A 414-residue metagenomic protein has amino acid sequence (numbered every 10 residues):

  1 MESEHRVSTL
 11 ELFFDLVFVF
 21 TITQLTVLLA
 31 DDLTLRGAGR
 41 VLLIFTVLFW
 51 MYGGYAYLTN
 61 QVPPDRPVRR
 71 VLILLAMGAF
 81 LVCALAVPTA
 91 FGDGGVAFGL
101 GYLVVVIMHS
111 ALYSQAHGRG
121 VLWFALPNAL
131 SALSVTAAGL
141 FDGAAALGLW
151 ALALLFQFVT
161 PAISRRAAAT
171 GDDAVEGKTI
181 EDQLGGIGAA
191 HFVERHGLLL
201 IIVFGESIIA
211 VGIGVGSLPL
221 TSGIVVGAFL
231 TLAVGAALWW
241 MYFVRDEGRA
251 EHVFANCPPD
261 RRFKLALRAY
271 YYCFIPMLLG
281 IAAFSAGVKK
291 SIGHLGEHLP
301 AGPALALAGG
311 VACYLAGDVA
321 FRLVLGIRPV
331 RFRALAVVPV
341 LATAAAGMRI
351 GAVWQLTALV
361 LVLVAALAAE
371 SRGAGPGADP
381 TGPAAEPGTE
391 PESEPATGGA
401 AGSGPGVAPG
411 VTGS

Functional and structural regions predicted by a protein language model:
M1-L12, V17, L42-V62, P67-V71 (+5 more regions): Predominantly late transmembrane helices and immediately cytosolic-facing juxtamembrane segments
L16-G39: Transmembrane helix-boundary motif of multi-pass solute transporters/channels
D31, A76-M77, V340, V362: Enrichment for repetitive, rod-forming helical segments
A144-W150, I350-L361: Loop-to-transmembrane alpha-helix initiation sites
S217, R349-I350: Alpha-helical structural elements of signaling/regulatory helical domains
G317-A345, R349, T357-E386, P409-S414: Sequence termini and other peripheral, non-core segments
A384-G410: Intrinsically disordered, low-complexity tandem-repeat regions
